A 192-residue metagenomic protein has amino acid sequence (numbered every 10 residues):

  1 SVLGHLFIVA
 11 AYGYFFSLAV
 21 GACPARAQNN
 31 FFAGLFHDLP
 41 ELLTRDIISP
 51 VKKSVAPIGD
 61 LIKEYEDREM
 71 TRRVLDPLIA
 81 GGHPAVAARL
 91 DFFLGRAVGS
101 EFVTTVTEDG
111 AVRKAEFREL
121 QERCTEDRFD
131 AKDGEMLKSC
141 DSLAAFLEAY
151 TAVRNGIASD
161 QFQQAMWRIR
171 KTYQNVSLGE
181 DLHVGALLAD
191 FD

Functional and structural regions predicted by a protein language model:
S1-D192: Alpha-helical, largely C-terminal catalytic domains that coordinate divalent metal ions via clustered Asp/Glu/His
